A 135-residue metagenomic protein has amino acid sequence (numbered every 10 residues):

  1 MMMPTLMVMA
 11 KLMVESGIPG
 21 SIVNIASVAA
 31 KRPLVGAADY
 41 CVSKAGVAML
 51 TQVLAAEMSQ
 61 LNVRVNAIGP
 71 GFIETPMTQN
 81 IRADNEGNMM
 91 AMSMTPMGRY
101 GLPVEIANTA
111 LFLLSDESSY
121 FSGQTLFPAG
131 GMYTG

Functional and structural regions predicted by a protein language model:
M1, P33, A38-G46, A107: The catalytic Tyr-X3-Lys active-site helix of short-chain dehydrogenase/reductase
L6, S43, T51: Active-site helix of classical SDR
K11, A56-Q60, S119: Alpha-helical segment proximal to the catalytic Tyr-Lys
S27: Residue(s) in the substrate-gating loop at a strand-loop-helix junction that position the organic substrate next
K31, A48, G69-N80: Short, flexible catalytic-loop segment of classical short-chain dehydrogenase/reductase
R32-A38, Q60-L61, G98, D116: Active-site loop immediately N-terminal to the catalytic Tyr-X3-Lys motif of short-chain dehydrogenase/reductase
S59-R64, F121-G123, A129: Short, small/polar-rich loop/turn modules that mediate ligand/substrate recognition or access, typified
T95-I106: A conserved structural motif in NAD(P)-dependent oxidoreductases
